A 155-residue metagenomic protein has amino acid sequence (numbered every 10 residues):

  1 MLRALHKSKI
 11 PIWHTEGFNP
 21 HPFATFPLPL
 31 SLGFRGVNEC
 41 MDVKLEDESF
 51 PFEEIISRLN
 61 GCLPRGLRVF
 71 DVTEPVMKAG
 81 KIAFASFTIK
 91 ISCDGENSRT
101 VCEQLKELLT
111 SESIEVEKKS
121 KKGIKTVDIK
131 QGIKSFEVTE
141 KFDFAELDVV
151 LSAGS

Functional and structural regions predicted by a protein language model:
S8-E16: Short, well-structured beta-strand/strand-turn elements
I12, F23-S155: Structured-RNA-binding interfaces characteristic of tRNA pseudouridine synthases
P20: Positions that flank functional sites
